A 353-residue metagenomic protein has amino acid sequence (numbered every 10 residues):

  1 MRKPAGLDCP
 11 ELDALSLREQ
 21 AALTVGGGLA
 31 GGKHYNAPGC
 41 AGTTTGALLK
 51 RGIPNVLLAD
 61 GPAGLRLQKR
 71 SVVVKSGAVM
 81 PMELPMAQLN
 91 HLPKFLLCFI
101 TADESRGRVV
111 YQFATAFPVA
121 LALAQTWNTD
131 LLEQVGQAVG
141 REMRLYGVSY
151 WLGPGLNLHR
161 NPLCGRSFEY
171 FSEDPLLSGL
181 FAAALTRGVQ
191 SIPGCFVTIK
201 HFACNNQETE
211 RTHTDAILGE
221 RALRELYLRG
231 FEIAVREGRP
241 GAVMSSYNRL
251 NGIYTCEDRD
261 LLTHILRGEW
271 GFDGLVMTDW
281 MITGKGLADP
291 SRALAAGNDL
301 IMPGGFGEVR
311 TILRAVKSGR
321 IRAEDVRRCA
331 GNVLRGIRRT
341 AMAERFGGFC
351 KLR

Functional and structural regions predicted by a protein language model:
M1-R353: Glycoside hydrolase catalytic-domain context in secreted enzymes
